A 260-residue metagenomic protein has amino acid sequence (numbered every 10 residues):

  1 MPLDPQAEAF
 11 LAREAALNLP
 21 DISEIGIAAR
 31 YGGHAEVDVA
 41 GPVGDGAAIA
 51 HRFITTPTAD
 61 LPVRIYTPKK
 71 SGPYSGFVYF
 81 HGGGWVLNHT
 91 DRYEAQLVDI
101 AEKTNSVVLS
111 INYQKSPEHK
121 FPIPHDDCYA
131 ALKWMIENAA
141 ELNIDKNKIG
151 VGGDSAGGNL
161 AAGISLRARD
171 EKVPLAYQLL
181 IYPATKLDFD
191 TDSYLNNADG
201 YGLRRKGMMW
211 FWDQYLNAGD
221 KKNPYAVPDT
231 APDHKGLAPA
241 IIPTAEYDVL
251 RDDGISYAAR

Functional and structural regions predicted by a protein language model:
M1-Y66: A glycine/proline-hinged amphipathic helix-loop "lid/cap" segment that gates access to hydrophobic ligand pockets
T55, V63-P73, D229-H234: Short beta-strand-to-loop junctions in surface cap/lid or active-site-entrance loops
P73-G83: Short beta-strand element of the alpha/beta-hydrolase
D91-I111: Short amphipathic alpha-helix adjacent to the substrate-entry channel of hydrolases
I136-V151: Gly/Ser-rich "nucleophile elbow"/oxyanion-hole loop immediately N-terminal to the catalytic nucleophile in hydrolases
G153, G157, A161: Gly/Ala-rich beta-loop-alpha elbow adjacent to hydrolase catalytic centers
L166-D220: Hydrolase active-site cap/lid region
I242-T244: Short beta-strand/loop motif that positions the catalytic acidic residue of the alpha/beta-hydrolase fold
